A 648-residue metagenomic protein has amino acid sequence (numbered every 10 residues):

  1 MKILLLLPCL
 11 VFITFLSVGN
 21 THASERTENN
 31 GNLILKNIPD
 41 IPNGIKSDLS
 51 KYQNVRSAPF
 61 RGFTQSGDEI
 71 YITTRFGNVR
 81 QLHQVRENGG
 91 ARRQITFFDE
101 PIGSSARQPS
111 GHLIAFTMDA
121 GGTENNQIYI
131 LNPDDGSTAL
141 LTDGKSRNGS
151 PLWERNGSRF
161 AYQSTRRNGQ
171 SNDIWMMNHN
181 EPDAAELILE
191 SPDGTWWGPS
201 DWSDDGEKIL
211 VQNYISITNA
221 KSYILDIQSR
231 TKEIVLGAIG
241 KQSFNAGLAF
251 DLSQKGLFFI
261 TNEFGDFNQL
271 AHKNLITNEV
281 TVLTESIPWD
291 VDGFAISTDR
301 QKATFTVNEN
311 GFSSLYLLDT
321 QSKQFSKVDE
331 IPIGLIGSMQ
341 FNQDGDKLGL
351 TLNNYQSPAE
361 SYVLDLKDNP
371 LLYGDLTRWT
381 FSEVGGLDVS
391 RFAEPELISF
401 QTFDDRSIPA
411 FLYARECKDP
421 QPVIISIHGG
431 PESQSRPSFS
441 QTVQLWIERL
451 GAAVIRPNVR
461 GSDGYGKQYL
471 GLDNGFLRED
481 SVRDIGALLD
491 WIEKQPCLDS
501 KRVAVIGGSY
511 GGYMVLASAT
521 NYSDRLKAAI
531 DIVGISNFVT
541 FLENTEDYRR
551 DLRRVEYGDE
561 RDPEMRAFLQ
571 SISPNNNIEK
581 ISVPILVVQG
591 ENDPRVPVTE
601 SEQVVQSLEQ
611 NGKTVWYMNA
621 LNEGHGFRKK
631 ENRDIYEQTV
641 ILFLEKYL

Functional and structural regions predicted by a protein language model:
M1-L5: Positively charged n-region of N-terminal signal peptides that target proteins for export
L7-F15: Bacterial N-terminal signal peptides
H22, Q127, H428, Q589 (+1 more regions): Histidine-centered active-site/metal-ligand motif
A23-N43: Sequence/structural signature of beta-propeller modules and their immediately flanking N-terminal secretory/stalk
N32-L33, I45-P59, Q65, E69-I70 (+6 more regions): Peripheral, non-catalytic segments that deliver or gate enzyme domains
Q421-V423: Charged active-site motifs of nucleotide-sugar-dependent glycosyltransferases
S426-G429, R456: Structural cue for short, hydrophobic secondary-structure segments
R456-L648: Active-site-proximal cap/loop segments of hydrolase catalytic domains
